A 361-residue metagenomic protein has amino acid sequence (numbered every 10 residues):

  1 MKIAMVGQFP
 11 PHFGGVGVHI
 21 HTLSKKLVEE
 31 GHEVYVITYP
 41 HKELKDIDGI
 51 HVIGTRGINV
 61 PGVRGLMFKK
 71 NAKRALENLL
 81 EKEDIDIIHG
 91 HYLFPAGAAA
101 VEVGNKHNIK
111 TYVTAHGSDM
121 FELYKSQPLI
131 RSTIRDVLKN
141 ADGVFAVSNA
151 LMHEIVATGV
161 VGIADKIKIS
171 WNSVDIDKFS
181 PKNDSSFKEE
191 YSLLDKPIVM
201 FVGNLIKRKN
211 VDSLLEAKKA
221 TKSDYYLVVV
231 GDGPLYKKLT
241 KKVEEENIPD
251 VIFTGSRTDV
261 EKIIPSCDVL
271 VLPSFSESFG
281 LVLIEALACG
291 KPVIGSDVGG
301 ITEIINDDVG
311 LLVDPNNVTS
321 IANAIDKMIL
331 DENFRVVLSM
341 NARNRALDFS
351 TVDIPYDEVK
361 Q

Functional and structural regions predicted by a protein language model:
M1-E43, D48: N-terminal subdomain of nucleotide-sugar transferases
A4, L193-K209, L215-K218: Conserved donor-binding/catalytic core segment of Leloir-type glycosyltransferases
A141-K166, V174-K178: A short, active-site helix/loop in glycosyltransferases that binds the activated sugar's phosphate group
S180-L193: A short helix/loop element that forms part of the nucleotide-sugar donor recognition site in Leloir-type
S256, F275: Aromatic "clamp/platform" in nucleotide-sugar-dependent glycosyltransferases that forms part of the donor/acceptor
P292-G295: Short hydrophobic beta-strand element within catalytic cores of glycosyltransferases and related nucleotide-activated
D307, L311-V318, K327-E332: Conserved acidic donor-binding segment of nucleotide-sugar-dependent glycosyltransferases
K327, F334-D348: A short, well-ordered alpha-helix in the C-terminal region of glycosyltransferases
